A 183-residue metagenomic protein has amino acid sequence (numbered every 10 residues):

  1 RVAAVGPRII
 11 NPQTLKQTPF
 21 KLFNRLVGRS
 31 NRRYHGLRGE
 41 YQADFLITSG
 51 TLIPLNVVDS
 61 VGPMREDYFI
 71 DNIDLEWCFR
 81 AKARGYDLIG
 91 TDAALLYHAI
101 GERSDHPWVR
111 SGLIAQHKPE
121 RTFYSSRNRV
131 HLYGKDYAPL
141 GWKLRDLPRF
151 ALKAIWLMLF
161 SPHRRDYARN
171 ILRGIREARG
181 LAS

Functional and structural regions predicted by a protein language model:
R1-F20: Conserved donor NDP-sugar-binding/catalytic core segment of glycosyltransferases
P7-R8, N24-D44: Short, flexible, basic/aromatic active-site loop/helix in glycosyltransferases
F20-L26, H106-V109: Short, hinge-like loop/turn segments at secondary-structure boundaries
Y34-P54, H106-F150, L181: Extended, non-globular alpha-helical segments
T51, V57-G62, D67-Y97: A short, conserved alpha-helix in the catalytic core of glycosyltransferases
L75-E76, E120-R127, R169, R173: A structural signal for well-ordered alpha-helical segments within the folded catalytic domains of diverse enzymes
T91-L113: Active-site donor/metal-binding and catalytic loop motifs of nucleotide-sugar-dependent glycosylation enzymes
G134-S183: Non-catalytic, C-terminal membrane-associated alpha-helical segments of glycosyltransferases
